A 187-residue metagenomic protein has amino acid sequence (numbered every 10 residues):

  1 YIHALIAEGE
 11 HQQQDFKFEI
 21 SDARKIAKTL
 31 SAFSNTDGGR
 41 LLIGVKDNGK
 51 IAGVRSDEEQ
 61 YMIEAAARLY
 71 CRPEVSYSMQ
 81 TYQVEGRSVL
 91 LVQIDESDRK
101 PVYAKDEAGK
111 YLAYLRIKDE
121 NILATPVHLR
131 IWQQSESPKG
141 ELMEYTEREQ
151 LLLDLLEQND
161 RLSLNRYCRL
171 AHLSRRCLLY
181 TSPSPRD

Functional and structural regions predicted by a protein language model:
Y1-E19, K46, R55: Active-site ExK catalytic segment of metal-dependent nucleases
S21-T36: Phosphate-interacting basic helix/loop segments used at nucleotide- and nucleic-acid interfaces
I51-E107: Divalent-cation
S88-R166: Mixed-charge intrinsically disordered linker/loop segments at interdomain junctions
R169: Alpha-helical residues within the helix-turn-helix
L173-L179: Short amphipathic alpha-helical interaction segments
Y180-D187: Conserved small/polar residues in nucleotide/adenosyl-binding loops
